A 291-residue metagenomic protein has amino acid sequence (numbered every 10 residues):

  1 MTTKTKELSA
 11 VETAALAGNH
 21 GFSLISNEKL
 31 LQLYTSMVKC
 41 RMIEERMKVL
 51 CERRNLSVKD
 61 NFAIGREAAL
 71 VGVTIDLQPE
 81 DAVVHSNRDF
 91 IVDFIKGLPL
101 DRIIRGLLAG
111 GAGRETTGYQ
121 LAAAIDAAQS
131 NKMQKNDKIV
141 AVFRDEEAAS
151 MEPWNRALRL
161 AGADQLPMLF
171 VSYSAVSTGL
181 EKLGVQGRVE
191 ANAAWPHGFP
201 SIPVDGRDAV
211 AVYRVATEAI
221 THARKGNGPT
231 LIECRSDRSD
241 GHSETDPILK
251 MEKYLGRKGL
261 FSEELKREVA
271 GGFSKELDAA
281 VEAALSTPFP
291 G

Functional and structural regions predicted by a protein language model:
M1-S57, I64, Y254: Cofactor-/ligand-binding subdomain signature composed of acidic, glycine-rich, tryptophan-containing flexible loops
T2-T13, T221-G291: Glycine/aspartate-rich loop-and-adjacent alpha/beta segment that forms the canonical ThDP
M37, G65, D126, M251 (+1 more regions): A residue-level signal for conserved active-site and pocket-lining positions in enzyme catalytic cores
M42-V49, R53-L166, F170, L183-G198: Cofactor-binding active-site loop characterized by glycine-rich and histidine/acidic residues
I91, V176-G179, R238-S239: Short gly/pro/ser/thr-enriched loop/turn and capping motifs at secondary-structure boundaries
G111, S201-P203, L231: Conserved beta-strand scaffold positions in the cores of enzyme catalytic domains, especially in NTP/NDP-utilizing
Q129, K135-N136, V185-E218, E244-G271: Conserved thiamine diphosphate
W154-A157, R214-T221: Glycine-rich, charged/polar anion/phosphate-binding loops that engage phosphate groups from diverse ligands
